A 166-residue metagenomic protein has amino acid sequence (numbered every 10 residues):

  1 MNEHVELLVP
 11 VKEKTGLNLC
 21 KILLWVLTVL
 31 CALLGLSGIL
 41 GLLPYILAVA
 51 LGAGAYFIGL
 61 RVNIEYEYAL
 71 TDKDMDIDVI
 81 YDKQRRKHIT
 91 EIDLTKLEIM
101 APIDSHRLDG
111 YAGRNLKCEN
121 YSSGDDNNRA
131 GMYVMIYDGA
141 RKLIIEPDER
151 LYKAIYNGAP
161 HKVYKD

Functional and structural regions predicted by a protein language model:
M1-V29: N-terminal membrane-targeting/pre-transmembrane regions
W25-G35, V49-G54: Hydrophobic, membrane-inserted alpha-helices
L34-I46: Transmembrane helix interruption/hinge and helix-loop junction motifs
Y45-E65, I80: Transmembrane alpha-helices and immediately adjacent membrane-cytoplasm interface residues in multi-pass integral
T71-I89: Membrane-cytosol interface motif
E91-D109: Structured surface patches comprising rigid loops and adjacent beta-strands/short helices at the edges of well-ordered
D104-N127: Cytosolic, membrane-proximal regulatory domains of ion/volume homeostasis and mechanosensation machinery
E119-D166: A membrane-cytosol interface segment of integral membrane proteins
